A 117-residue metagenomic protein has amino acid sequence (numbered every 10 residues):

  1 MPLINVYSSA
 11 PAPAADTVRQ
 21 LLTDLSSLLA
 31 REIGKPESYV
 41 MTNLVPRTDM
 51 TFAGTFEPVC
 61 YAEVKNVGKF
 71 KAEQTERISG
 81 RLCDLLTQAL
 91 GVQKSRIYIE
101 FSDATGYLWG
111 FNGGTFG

Functional and structural regions predicted by a protein language model:
M1-G117: Interaction-mediating elements
